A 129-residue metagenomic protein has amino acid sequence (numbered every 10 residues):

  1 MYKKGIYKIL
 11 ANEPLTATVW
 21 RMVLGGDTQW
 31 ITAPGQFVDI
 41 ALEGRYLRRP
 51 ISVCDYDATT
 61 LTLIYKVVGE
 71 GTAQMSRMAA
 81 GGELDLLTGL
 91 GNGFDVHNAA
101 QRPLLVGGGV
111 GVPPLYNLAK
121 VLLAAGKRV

Functional and structural regions predicted by a protein language model:
Y2-G82: Ferredoxin-reductase
E70-V129: FNR/FR-type flavoprotein reductase catalytic core
